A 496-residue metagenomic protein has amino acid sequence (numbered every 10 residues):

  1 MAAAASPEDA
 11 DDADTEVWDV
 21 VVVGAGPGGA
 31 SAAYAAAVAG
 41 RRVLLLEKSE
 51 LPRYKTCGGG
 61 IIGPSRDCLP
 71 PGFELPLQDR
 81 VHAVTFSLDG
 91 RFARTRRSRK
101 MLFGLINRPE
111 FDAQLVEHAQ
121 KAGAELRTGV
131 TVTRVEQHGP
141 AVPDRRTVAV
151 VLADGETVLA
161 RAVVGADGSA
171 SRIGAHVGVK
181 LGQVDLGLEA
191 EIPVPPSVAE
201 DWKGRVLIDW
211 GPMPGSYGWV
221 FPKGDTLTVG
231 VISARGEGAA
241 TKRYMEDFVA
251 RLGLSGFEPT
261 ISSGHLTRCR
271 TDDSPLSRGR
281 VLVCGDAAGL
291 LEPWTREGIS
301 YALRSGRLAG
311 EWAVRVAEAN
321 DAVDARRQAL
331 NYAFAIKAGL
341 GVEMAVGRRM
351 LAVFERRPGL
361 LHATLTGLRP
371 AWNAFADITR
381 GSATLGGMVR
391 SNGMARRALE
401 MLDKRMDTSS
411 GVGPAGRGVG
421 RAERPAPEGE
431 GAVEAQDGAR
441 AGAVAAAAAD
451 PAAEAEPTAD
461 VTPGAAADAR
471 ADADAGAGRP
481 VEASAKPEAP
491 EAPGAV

Functional and structural regions predicted by a protein language model:
D12-G26: Beta1/beta-strand and adjacent pyrophosphate-binding region of the FAD-binding site in flavoprotein oxidoreductases
G29: N-terminal Rossmann-fold NAD(P) dinucleotide-binding loop
A37-T56: Glycine-rich FAD pyrophosphate-binding loop
S65-Q114: A conserved beta-strand/loop capping segment in the N-terminal third of enzymes that catalyze redox or closely related
H118-S255: Predominantly flavin-linked oxidoreductase catalytic cores and closely associated redox partners
R134, G236-W312, E318, D324: FAD/FMN-dependent oxidoreductases across multiple families
V314-G429, E434, G494-V496: C-terminal helical "tail/cap" subdomain of flavin- and related membrane-associated enzymes
A435-V496: Long, low-complexity, intrinsically disordered segments
